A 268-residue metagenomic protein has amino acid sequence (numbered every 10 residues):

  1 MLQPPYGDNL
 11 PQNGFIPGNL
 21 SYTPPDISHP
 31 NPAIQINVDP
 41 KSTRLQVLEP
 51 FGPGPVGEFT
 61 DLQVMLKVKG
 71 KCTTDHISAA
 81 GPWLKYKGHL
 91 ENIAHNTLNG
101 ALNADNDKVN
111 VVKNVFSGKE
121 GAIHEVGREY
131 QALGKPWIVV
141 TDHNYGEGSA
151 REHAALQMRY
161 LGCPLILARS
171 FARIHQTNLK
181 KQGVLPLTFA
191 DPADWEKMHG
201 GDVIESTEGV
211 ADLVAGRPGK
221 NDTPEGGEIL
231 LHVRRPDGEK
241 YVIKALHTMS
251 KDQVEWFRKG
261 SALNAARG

Functional and structural regions predicted by a protein language model:
M1-G268: Fe-S-dependent hydro-lyases/dehydratases of central metabolism
